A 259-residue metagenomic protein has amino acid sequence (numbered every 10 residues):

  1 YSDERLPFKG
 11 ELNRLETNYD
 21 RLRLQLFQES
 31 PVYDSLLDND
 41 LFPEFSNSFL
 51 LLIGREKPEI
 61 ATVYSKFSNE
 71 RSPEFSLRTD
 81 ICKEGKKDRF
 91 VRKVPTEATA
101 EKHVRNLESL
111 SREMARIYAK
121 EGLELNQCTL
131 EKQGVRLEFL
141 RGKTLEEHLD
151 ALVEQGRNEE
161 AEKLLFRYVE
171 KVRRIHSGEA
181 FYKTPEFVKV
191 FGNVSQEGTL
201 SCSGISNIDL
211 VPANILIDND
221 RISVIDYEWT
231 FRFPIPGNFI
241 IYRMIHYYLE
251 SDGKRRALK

Functional and structural regions predicted by a protein language model:
S2-D80: Rossmann-like AdoMet/SAM-dependent catalytic core
S46-L50, G134, I205-N207, P212: Extracellular structured ligand-interaction cores
K57, G85-K87, D218-R221: Short acidic-glycine loop/turn motifs at beta-strand connectors
S72-A115: ATP-binding glycine-rich loop module of kinase domains
R78-E84, E124-L130, I215: Short, exposed beta-strand/loop patches in secreted or surface proteins that constitute
A98-T99, K143-T144, T230-R232: Short, surface-exposed beta-strand-loop junctions and turns on beta-sheet-rich folds
E124-G192: Conserved structural core of kinase catalytic domains
K189-R256: Catalytic activation segment of kinase domains across protein kinase-like and atypical kinase folds
